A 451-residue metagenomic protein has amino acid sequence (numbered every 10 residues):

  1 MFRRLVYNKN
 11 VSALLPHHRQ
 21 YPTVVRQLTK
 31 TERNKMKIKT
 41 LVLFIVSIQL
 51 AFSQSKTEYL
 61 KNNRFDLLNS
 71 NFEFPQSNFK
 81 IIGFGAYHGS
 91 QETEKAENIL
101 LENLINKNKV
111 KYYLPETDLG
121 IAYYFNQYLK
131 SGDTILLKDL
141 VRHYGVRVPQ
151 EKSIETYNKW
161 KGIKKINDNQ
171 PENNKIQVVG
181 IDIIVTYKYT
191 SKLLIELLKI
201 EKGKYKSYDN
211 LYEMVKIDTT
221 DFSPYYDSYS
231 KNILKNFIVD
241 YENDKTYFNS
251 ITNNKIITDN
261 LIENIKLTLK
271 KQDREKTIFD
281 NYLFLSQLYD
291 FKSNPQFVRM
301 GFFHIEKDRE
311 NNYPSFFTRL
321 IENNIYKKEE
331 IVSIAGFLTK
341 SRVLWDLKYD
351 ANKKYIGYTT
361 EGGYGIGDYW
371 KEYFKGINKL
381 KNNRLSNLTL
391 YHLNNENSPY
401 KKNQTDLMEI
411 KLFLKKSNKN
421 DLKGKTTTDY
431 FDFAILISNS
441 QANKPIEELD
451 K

Functional and structural regions predicted by a protein language model:
M1-R4, A13-H18, T23-V24, T29-Y59: Bacterial Sec-dependent N-terminal signal peptides
F52-K451: Compositional signal for N-terminal targeting/processing segments
